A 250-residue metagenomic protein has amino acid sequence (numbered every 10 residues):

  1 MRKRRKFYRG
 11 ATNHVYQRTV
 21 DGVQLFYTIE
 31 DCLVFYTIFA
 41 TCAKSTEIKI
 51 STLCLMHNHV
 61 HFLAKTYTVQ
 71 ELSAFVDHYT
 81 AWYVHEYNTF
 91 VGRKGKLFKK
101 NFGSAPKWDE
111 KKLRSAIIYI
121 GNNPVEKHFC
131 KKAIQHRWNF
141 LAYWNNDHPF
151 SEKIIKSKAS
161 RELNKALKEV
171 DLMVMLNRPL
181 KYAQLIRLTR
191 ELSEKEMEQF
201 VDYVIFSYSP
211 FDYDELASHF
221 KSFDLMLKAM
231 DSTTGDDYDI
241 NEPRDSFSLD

Functional and structural regions predicted by a protein language model:
M1-T52, T66-D250: Short Pro-Cys-Gly-centered "Cys-loop" motif that presents a nucleophilic cysteine in a tight turn
H59-Y67: Short beta-strand->loop micro-motif that forms the acidic, two-metal-ion catalytic signature in nucleotide-processing
